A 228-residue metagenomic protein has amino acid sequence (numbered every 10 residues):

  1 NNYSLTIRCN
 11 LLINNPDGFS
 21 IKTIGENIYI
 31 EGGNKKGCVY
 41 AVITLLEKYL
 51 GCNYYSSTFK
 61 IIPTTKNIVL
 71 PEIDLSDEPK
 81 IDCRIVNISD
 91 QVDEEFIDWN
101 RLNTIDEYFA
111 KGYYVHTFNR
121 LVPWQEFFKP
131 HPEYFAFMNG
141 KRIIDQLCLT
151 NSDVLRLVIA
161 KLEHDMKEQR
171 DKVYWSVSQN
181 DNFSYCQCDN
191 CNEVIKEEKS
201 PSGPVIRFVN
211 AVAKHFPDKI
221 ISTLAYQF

Functional and structural regions predicted by a protein language model:
N1-C9, P71: Acidic helix-start/capping segments at beta-turn-to-alpha-helix junctions
L12-A225: Feature activates predominantly on carbohydrate-active enzymes
